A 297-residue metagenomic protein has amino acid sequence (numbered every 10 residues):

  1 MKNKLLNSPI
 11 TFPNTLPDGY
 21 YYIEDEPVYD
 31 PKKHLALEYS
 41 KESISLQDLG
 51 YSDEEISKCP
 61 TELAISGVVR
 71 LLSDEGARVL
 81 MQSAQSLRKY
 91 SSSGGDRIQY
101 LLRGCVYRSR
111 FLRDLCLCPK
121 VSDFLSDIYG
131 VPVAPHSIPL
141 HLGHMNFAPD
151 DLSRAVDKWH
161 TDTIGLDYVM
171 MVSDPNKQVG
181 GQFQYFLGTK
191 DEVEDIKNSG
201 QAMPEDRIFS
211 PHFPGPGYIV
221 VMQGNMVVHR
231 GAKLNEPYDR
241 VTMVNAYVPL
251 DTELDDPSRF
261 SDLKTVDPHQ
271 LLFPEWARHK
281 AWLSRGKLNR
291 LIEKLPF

Functional and structural regions predicted by a protein language model:
M1-S57, H269-F273, W282-F297: Fe(II)/2-oxoglutarate
L5, P60-L63, N245, T265: Long, charge-rich C-terminal accessory regions
P60-H141: Signature of the catalytic double-stranded beta-helix
V68, L166, V241-M243: Hydrophobic residues positioned within well-ordered beta-strands of beta-sheet architectures
L71, S83, G143-A148, M171 (+3 more regions): Structured loops at beta-to-helix junctions and adjacent beta-edge loops in soluble globular domains
G130-V131, A148-V221: Catalytic core of non-heme Fe(II) oxygenases with the double-stranded beta-helix
P139, D162-I164, K177, N225 (+1 more regions): A short, structural micro-pattern
E192-F297: Conserved double-stranded beta-helix
